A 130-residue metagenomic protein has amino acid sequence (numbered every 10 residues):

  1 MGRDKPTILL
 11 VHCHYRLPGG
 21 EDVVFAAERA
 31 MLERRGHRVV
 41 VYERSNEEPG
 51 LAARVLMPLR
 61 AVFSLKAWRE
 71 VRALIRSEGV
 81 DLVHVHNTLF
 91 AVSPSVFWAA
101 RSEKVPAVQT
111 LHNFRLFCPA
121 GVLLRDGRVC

Functional and structural regions predicted by a protein language model:
M1-S45, R76-E78, V96-P106: N-terminal subdomain of nucleotide-sugar transferases
L10, R72-V92, P106-H112: Short N-terminal targeting/anchoring amphipathic segment
P18, S93, F117-C118: Glycine/Thr-rich phosphate-binding loops of Rossmann-like dinucleotide-binding domains
F25, A67, V92-S93: Amphipathic coiled-coil/heptad-repeat helices and related helical stalk/stem segments that mediate oligomerization
L32, T88-F90, L116: Alpha-helical and His/Cys-centered functional microenvironments
R44-L74, V85-N87: A short, charged, and often flexible helix/loop element on the N-terminal side of the glycosyltransferase catalytic
E48-R54, Q109-C130: Acceptor-binding helix/loop patch of EC 2.4 sugar-transfer enzymes, predominantly nucleotide-sugar-dependent
M57-K66, G79, E103-P106, A120 (+1 more regions): Short, structured secondary-structure boundary patches
